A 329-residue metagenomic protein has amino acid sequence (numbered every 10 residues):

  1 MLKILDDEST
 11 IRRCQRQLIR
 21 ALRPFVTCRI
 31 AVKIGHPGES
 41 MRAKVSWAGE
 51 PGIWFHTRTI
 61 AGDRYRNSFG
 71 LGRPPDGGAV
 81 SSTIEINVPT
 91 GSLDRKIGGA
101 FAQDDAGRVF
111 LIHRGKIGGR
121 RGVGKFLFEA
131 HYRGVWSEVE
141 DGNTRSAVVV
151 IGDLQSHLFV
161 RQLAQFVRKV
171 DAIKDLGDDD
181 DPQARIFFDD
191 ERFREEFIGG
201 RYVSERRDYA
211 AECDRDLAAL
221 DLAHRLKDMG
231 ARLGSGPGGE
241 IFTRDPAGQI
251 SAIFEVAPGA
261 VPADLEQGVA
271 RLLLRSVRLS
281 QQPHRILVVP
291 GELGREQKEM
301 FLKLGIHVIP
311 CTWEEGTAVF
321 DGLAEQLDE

Functional and structural regions predicted by a protein language model:
L2-H56, P182-G234: Acidic-basic catalytic patches of nuclease active cores, encompassing PD-(D/E)XK and other metal-cofactor nuclease
P75-G91: Short, hydrophobic/proline-enriched secondary-structure or compact coil segments at domain edges
A100-T144, G152, R278-I306: Nucleic-acid nuclease catalytic cores
D141-Y209: Interdomain/boundary linker segments immediately adjacent to catalytic/signaling cores
L222, I241-T243, G248-V261: Conserved catalytic cores of phosphodiester-cleaving nucleases, focusing on short active-site segments
A260-R271: Active-site-adjacent loop/helix micro-motif of nuclease/hydrolase catalytic cores
R271-L279: Metal-dependent nuclease catalytic cores in nucleic-acid-processing enzymes, especially RNase H-like/related
H307-E325: Charged, structured surface patches that assemble and position nucleic-acid processing machinery
